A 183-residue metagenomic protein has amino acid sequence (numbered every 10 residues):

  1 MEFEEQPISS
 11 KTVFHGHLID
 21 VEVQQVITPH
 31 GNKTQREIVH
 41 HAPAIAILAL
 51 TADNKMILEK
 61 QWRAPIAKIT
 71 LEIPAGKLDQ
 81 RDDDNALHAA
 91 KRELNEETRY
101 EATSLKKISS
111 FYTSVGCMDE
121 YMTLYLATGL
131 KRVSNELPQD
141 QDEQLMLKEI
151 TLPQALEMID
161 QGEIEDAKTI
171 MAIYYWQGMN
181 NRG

Functional and structural regions predicted by a protein language model:
M1-E5, I69, K107, M122-T123 (+2 more regions): Nudix hydrolase/Nudix homology domain
E2, R36, A46, T51 (+2 more regions): Conserved Nudix-box catalytic region and its N-terminal flanking loop in Nudix hydrolases and closely related
S9-A46, T51-D53: Acidic, metal-coordinating catalytic segment for phosphate/diphosphate chemistry, firing primarily on the Nudix
K11-T12, S109-S114: Short, solvent-exposed loop/turn elements at beta->coil junctions and helix N-caps that rim active or binding pockets
V21-V23, L48, L58, L124-L126 (+1 more regions): Conserved hydrophobic/aromatic beta-strand scaffold that supports enzyme active sites
V23-H30, S114-S134: Active-site-adjacent beta-strand/loop module that shapes the phosphate/pyrophosphate-binding cleft
P29-H30, T51-D53, W62, D82 (+3 more regions): Short loop segments at secondary-structure junctions
E101-I108: A short coil-to-beta-strand element that immediately follows conserved catalytic motifs
